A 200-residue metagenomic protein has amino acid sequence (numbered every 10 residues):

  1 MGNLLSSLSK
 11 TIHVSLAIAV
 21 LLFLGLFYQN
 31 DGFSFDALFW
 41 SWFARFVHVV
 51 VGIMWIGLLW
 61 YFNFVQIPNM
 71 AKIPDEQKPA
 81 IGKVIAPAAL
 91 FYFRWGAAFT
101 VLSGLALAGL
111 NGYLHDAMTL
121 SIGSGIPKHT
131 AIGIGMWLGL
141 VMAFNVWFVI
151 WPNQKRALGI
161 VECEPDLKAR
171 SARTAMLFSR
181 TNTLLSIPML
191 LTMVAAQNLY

Functional and structural regions predicted by a protein language model:
M1-Y200: Polytopic transmembrane helical bundles with strong interfacial aromatic enrichment
